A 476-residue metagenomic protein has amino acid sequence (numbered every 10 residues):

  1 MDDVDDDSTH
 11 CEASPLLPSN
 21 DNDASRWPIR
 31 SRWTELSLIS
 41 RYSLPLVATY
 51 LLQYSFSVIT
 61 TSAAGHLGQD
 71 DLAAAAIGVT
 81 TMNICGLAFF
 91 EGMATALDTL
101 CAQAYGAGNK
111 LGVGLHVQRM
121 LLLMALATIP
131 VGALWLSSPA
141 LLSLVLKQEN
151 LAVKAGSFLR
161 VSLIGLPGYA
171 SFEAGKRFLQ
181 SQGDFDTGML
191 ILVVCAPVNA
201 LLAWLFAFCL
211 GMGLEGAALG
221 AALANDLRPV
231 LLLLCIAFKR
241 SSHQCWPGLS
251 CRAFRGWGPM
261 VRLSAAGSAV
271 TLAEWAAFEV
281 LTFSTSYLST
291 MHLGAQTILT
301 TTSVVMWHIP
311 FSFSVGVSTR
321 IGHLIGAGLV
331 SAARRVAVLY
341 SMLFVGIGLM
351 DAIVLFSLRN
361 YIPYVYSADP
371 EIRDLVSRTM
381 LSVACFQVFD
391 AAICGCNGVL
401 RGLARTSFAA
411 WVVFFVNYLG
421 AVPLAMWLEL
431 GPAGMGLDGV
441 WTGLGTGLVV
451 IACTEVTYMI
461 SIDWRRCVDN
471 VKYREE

Functional and structural regions predicted by a protein language model:
D2-L46, C101-G168, C195-L202, A207-A265 (+3 more regions): Short alpha-helical transmembrane segments in multi-pass integral membrane proteins
R30, T34, L38, Y50 (+10 more regions): Intrinsic disorder
V47, L51-A73, L142-E149, L205-M212 (+5 more regions): Helix-terminus/linker motif at the lipid-water interface of multi-pass membrane proteins
V47-I59, I84, A88-A96, I129-L136 (+13 more regions): Hydrophobic alpha-helical transmembrane bundles that constitute the permease/transmembrane domains of multi-pass
V58-T61, L72-G132, L136, F172-S181 (+3 more regions): Small-residue-rich hydrophobic transmembrane alpha-helices
Q69-T80, A155, L159, A218 (+3 more regions): Small-residue hotspots at the loop-to-helix junctions and early N-terminal turns of transmembrane alpha-helices
V399-L400, S407, W411-Y418, L428-G431 (+1 more regions): C-terminal structured "cap/appendage" subdomains that terminate the fold
